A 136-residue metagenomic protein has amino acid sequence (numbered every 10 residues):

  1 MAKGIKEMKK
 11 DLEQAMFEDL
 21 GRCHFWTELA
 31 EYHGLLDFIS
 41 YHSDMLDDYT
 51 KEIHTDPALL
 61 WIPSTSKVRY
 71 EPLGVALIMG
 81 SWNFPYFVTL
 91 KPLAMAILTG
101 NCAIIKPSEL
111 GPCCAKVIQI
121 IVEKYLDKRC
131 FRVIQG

Functional and structural regions predicted by a protein language model:
M1-S64: N-terminal Rossmann-like NAD(P)+-binding subdomain of aldehyde/semialdehyde dehydrogenases
D56-G136: Rossmann-like NAD(P) dinucleotide-binding subdomain of oxidoreductase/dehydrogenase enzymes
